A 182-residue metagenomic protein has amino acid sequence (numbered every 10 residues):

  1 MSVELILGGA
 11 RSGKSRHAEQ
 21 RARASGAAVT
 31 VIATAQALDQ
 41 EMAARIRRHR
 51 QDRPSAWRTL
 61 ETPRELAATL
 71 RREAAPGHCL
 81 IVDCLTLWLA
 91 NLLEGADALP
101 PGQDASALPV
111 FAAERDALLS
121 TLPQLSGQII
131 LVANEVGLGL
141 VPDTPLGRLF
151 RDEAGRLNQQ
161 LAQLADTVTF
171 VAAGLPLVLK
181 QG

Functional and structural regions predicted by a protein language model:
S2-A74: Conserved P-loop
L5, I81, I130-V132: Structural motif
A18, H49, I81, N134 (+1 more regions): Residue-level signal for inorganic ion chemistry
V29, L80, T167-T169: Short, well-ordered beta-strand core segments
R53, A75-P76, D83, Q124-S126: Short loop/turn elements that form and flank the Walker-type P-loop nucleotide-binding site in RecA-like NTPase cores
R64, L87-G182: Replace "adjacent to P-loop NTPase cores in ATP/GTP-dependent enzymes" with "adjacent to NTP-binding cores
E73, H78-L93: A basic- and aromatic-enriched beta-loop-alpha substructure that forms the phosphate/nucleotide- and DNA/RNA-contacting
